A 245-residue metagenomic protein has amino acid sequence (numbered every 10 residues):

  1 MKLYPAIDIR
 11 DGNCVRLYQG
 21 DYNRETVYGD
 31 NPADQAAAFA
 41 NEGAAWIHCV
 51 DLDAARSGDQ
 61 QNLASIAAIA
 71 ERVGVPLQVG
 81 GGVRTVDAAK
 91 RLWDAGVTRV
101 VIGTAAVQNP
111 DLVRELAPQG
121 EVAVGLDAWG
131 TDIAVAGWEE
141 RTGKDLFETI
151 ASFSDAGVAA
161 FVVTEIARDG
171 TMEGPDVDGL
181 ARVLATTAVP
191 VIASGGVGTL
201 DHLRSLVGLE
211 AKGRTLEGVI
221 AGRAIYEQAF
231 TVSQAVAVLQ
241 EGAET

Functional and structural regions predicted by a protein language model:
K2-A6, W46, G74-Q78, T98-V101 (+5 more regions): Structural preference for beta-strand elements that scaffold enzyme active sites
D8, F39, I47, V79 (+6 more regions): Conserved, mostly hydrophobic/aromatic
V15, Q19-N23, V97-D169: Conserved anion-binding
N41, H48-A95: N-terminal active-site wall of soluble small-molecule enzyme domains
W46-N62, T104, V163-M172: Glycine-rich, proline-tolerant flexible connector loops at the mouths of alpha/beta enzymes
Q60-A67, E139-E148, E173-R182: Charged helix-capping and loop-helix junction motifs
R72-R99, D111, D178-T215, F230-A235: Catalytic cores of alpha/beta
D111-A117, V122, V207-G218, A224-T245: C-terminal helical cap(s) of enzyme catalytic domains, especially alpha/beta-barrels
